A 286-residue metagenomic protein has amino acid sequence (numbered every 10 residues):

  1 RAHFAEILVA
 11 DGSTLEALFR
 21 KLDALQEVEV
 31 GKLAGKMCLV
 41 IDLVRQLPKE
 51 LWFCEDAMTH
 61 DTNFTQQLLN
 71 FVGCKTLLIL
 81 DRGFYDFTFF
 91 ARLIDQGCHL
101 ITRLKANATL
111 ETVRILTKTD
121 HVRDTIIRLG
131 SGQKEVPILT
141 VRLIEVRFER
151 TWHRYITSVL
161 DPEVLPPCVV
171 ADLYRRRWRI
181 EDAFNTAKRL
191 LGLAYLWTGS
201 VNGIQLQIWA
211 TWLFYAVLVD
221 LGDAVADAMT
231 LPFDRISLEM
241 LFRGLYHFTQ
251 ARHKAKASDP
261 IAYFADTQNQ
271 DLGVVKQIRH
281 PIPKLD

Functional and structural regions predicted by a protein language model:
A2-E6, A10-K21, E29-D286: Single, function-defining residue in the core of a domain
